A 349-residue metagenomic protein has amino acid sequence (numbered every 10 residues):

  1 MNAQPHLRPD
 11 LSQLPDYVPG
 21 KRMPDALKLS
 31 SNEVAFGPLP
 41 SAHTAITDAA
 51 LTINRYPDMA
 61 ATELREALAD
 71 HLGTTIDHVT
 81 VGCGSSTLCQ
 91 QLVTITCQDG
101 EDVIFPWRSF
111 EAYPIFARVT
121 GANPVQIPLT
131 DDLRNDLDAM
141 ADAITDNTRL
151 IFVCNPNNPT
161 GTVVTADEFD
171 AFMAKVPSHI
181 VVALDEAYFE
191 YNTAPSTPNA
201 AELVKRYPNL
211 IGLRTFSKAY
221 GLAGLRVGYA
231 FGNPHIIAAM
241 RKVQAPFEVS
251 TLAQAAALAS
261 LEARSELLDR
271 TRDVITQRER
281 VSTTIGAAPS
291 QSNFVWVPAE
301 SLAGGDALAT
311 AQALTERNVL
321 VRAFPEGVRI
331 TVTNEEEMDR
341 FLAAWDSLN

Functional and structural regions predicted by a protein language model:
M1-R55: N-terminal "arm"/small-domain region of PLP-dependent enzymes with the aminotransferase-like
P57, A61-D102, E336: Phosphate-binding glycine-rich loop
I95-V153: PLP-dependent aminotransferase-like
R118, L137-N147, P159-V182, E186-L222: Active-site pre-lysine segment of PLP-dependent enzymes
P124-P128, L150-P156, V182-E186, A288-P289 (+1 more regions): Short beta-strands and strand-loop turn motifs
D167, L308-R322, E326-N349: PLP-dependent enzyme catalytic core of the Aspartate aminotransferase-like
N209-A288: PLP-dependent aminotransferase class I/II
V274-E279, I285-R317, V332-E336: Conserved PLP-binding catalytic core of the aspartate aminotransferase-like
